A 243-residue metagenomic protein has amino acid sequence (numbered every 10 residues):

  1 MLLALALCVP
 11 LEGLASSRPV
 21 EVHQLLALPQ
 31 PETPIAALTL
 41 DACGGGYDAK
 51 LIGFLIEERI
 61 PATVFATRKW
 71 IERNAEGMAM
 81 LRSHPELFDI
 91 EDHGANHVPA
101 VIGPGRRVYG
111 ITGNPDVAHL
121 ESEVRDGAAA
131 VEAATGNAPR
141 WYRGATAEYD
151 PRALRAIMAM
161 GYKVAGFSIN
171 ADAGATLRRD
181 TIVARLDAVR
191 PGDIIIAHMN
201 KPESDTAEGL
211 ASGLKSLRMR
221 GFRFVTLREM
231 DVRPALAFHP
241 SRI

Functional and structural regions predicted by a protein language model:
M1-L38, G44-G53, E57, M78-A79 (+2 more regions): N-terminal pre-catalytic segment of deacetylase/amide-hydrolase enzymes
S16-P104, V108, T112-P115, D126-A133 (+1 more regions): Active-site beta->alpha N-cap acidic-glycine motif
A36-T39, A62-A66, D89-D92, R140-R143 (+3 more regions): Structural recognition of the beta-strand scaffold that forms the well-ordered cores of secreted hydrolase catalytic
A42-Y47, A66-E76, R143-D150, D172-R178 (+1 more regions): Acidic-and-aromatic substrate-binding clefts and catalytic sites of carbohydrate-active enzymes
Y47-L51, N74-G77, D116, L120-G127 (+4 more regions): Stable alpha-helical elements in mature extracytoplasmic
A100-V108, T176-D180, T206-A211, L236-S241: Histidine/acidic-residue-rich catalytic or RNA/ligand-binding cores of hydrolases and nuclease-related proteins
E148-V189, F222-R233: His/Asp/Glu-enriched short active-site or ligand-binding loop at hydrolase and phosphoryl-transfer sites
R190-R228: Catalytic grooves of carbohydrate-active enzymes
